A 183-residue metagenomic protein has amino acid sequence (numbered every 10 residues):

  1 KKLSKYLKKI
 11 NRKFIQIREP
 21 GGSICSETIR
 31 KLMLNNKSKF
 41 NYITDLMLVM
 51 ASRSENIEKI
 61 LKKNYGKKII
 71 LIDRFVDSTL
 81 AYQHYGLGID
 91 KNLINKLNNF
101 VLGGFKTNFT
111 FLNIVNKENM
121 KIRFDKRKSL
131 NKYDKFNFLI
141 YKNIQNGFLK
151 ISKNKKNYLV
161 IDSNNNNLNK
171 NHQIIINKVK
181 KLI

Functional and structural regions predicted by a protein language model:
K1-I17: Serine-esterase "nucleophile elbow" of acetyl-processing enzymes
K2-Y6, E118-I183: NTP-dependent small-molecule kinase module
R12, G104-F109, N154-N157: Short glycine-/polar-rich loops that comprise or flank the Walker A/P-loop and associated switch/sensor motifs
R12-L102: ATP-dependent small-molecule kinase phosphotransfer cores that center on conserved nucleotide phosphate-binding segments
I17, L71, F109-L112, L159-I161: Hydrophobic/aromatic beta-strand patches that form the interior of the parallel beta-sheet core in alpha/beta enzyme
E19, A51, V115, S163-N165: Active-site donor-binding loop signature of nucleotide-sugar glycosyltransferases
R30, L61-K62, N99, L112 (+3 more regions): Solvent-exposed, non-membrane alpha-helical residues enriched in polar/charged side chains
T79-N146: A glycine- and Lys/Arg-enriched "phosphate-lid" helix/loop adjacent to the NTP-binding pocket of small-molecule kinases
